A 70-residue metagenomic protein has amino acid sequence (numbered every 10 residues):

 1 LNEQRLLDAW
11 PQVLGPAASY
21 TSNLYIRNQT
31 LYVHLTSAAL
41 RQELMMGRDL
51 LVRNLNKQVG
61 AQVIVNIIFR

Functional and structural regions predicted by a protein language model:
L1-M46, L50-R70: Contiguous, often N-terminal, cationic amphipathic patches that form binding interfaces
